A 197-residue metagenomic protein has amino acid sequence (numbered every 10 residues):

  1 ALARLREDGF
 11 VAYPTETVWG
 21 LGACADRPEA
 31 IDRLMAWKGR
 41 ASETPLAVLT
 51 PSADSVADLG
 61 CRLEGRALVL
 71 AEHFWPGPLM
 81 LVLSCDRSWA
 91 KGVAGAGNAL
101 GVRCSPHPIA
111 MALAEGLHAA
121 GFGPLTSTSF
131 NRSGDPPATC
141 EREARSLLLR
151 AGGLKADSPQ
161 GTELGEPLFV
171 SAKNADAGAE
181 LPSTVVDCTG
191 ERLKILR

Functional and structural regions predicted by a protein language model:
A1-R197: Active-site-adjacent structural elements in enzyme catalytic cores
